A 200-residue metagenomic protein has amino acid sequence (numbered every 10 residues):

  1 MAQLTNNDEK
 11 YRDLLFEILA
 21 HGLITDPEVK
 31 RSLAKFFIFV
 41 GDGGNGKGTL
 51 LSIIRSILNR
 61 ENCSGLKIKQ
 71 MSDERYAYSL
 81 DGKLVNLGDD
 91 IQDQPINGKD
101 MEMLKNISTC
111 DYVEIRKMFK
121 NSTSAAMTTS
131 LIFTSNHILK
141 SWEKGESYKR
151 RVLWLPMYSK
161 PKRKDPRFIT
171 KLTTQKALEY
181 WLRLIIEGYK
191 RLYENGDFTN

Functional and structural regions predicted by a protein language model:
M1-N200: Feature primarily recognizes SF3-like P-loop helicase cores of small DNA viruses
